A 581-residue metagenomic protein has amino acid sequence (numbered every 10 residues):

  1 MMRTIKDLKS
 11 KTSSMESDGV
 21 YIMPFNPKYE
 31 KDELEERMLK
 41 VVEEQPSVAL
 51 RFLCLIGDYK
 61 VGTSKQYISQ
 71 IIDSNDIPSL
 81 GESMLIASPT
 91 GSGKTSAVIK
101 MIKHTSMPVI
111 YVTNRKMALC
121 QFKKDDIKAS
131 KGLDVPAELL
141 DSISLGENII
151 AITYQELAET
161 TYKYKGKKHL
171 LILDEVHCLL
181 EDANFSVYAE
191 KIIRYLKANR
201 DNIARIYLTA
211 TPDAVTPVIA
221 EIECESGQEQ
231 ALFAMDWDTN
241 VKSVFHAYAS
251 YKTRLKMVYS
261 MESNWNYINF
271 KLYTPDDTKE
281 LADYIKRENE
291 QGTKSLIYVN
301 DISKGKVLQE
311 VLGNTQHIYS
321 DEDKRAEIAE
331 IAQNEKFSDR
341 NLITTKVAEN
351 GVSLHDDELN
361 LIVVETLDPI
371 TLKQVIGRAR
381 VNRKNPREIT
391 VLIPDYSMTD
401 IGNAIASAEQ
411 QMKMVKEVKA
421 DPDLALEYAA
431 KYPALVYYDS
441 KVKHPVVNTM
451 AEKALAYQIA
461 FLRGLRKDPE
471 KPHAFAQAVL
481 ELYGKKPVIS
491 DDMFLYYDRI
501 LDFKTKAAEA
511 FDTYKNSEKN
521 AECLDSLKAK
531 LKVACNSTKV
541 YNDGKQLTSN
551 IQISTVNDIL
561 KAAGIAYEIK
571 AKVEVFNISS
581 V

Functional and structural regions predicted by a protein language model:
S69, P78, P89, M101-I102 (+1 more regions): The feature captures the C-terminal accessory region of ATP-dependent helicases and related nucleic-acid translocases
A87-S92, H177, I192-I219: Conserved helicase ATPase motor motifs in RecA-like P-loop NTPase domains
A97, T105-K128: Conserved Walker A/P-loop ATP-binding site and its immediately adjacent core in helicase/helicase-like ATPase domains
P108-L119, Y284-E310: Conserved strand-helix element at the start of the C-terminal RecA-like helicase core
K165-Y195: SF2 helicase catalytic motif II
V215-E280: Interdomain hinge/linker at the junction between the two RecA-like core domains of SF2 helicases
E322-T344: Conserved helicase ATPase core of P-loop NTP-dependent helicases/translocases
D368-I389: Conserved SF2 helicase motif VI
